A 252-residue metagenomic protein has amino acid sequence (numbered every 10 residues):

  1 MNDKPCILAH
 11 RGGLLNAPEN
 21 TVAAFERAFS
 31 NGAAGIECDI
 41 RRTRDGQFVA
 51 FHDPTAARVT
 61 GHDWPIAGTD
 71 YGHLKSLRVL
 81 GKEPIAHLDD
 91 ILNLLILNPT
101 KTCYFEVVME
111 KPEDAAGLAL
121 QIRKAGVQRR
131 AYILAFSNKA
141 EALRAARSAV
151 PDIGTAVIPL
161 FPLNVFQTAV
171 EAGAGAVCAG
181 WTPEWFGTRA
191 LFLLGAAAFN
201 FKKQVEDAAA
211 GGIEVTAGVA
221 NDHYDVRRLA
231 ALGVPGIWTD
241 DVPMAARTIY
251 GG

Functional and structural regions predicted by a protein language model:
M1-G12: N-terminal amphipathic alpha-helix/helix-capping segment at the start of soluble metabolic enzymes
K4-P5, H52-D152, A179, F199 (+1 more regions): Metal-dependent phosphodiesterase/phospholipase catalytic core, i.e., the His/Asp/Glu-rich active-site region
I7-A9, I36-C38, C103-F105, A131-A135 (+4 more regions): Hydrophobic faces of well-ordered beta-strands that scaffold small-molecule active sites in alpha/beta enzyme cores
H10, A28, D39, L74 (+5 more regions): Conserved, mostly hydrophobic/aromatic
G12, R41-D45, D53-P54, V108-E110 (+5 more regions): Active-site beta-loop-alpha junctions enriched in small/polar residues
A17-L80: A metal-dependent hydrolase metal-coordination microenvironment
A17-R27, L88-I91, A115, P159-A172 (+1 more regions): Short, acidic/polar
I158-P159, F166-G252: C-terminal active-site rim and adjoining tail of enzyme catalytic domains
